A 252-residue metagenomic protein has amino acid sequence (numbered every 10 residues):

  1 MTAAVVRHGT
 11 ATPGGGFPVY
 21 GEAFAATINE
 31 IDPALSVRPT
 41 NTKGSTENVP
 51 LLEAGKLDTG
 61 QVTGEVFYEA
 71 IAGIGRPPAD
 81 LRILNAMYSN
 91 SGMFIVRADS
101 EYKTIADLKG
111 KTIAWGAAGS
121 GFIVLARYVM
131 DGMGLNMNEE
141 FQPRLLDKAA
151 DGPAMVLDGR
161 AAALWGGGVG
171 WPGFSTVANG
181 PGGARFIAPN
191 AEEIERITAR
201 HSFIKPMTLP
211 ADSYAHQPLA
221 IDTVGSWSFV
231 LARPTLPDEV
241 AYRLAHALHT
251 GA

Functional and structural regions predicted by a protein language model:
V5-I31, L35-S36, S89-R160: Bilobed "Venus flytrap"/periplasmic-binding protein-like clamshell domains and structurally analogous long
G16-L52, T59, H216-P218: Extracytoplasmic small-molecule ligand-binding "clamshell" domains of the periplasmic binding protein/Venus flytrap
R38-P39, D58-V62, M93-I95, A114-G116 (+2 more regions): Structural recognition of the beta-strand scaffold that forms the well-ordered cores of secreted hydrolase catalytic
G64-V66, I74, S100, M137-P237: Pocket-lining segment of extracytoplasmic ligand-binding domains
D80-Y88: Short beta-strand-centered segments that line the small-molecule binding cleft or hinge of alpha/beta clamshell
M87-S91, V224-G225: Short, solvent-exposed loop/turn segments at the edges of secondary structure
P237-A247: Short amphipathic alpha-helical coupling segments at ligand-binding clamshell hinges and other catalytic/signaling
H249-A252: Periplasmic-binding protein-like
